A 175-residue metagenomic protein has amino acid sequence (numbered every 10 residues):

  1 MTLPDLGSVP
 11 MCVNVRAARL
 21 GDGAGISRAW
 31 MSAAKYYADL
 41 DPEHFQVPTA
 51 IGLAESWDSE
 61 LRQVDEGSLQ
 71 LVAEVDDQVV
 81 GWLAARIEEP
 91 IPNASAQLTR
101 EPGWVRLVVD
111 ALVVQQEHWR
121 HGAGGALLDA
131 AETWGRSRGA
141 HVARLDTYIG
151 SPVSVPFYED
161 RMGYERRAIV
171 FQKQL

Functional and structural regions predicted by a protein language model:
M1-A24, R28, S32, D39: Conserved N-terminal entry element of GNAT/NAT acetyltransferase domains
A34-S59: Conserved GNAT-fold acetyl-CoA-binding loop/helix
D58-V72, P90, V108: A short helix-loop-beta-strand connector motif used in the catalytic cores of GNAT acetyltransferases and, in some
V72, Q78-R86, V108, V113: Conserved beta-strand in the GNAT
A84-V108: Conserved acyl-donor/pantetheine-binding loop and adjacent beta-alpha core of acyl/acetyltransferases and related
H118, G122-A130: Conserved acetyl-CoA pyrophosphate-binding loop and the N-cap/start of the following alpha-helix in GNAT-like
W119, R144-V155, Q172-L175: Conserved beta-strand-loop-alpha-helix junction that forms the acyl-donor binding cleft
L128, G135-T147: Conserved GNAT acetyl-CoA-binding A-motif
